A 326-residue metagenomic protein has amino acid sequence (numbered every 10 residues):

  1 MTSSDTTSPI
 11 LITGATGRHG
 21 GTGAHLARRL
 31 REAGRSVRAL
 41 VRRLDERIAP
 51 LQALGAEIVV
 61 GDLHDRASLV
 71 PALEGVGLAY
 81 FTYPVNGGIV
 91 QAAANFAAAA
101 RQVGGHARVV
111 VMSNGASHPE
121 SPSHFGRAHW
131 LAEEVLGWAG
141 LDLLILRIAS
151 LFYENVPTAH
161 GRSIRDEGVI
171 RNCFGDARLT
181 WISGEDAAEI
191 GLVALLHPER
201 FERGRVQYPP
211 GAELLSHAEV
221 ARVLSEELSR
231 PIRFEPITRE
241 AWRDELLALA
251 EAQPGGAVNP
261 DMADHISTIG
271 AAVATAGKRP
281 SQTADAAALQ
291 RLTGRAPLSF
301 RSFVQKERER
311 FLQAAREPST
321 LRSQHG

Functional and structural regions predicted by a protein language model:
T2-P50, H64-A67, V85-G87, A99-R108 (+3 more regions): Oxidoreductase cofactor-interface core, primarily capturing Rossmann-like NAD(P)-dependent enzymes
T13, T82, G294: Residues lining the SAM
A56-V76: Conserved Rossmann-fold cofactor-binding substructure of NAD(P)-dependent oxidoreductases
E57-V59, R233-I237: General small-molecule cofactor/ligand-binding pocket signal
P71-L73, Q91-G104: Rossmann-fold NAD(P) dinucleotide-binding segment
L73, G77-Y80, V110: N-terminal Rossmann-like NAD(P) cofactor-binding module of classical short-chain dehydrogenase/reductase
A93, H129, P157-G161, H217 (+3 more regions): A general structural signal for well-ordered alpha-helical segments in protein cores
E202, R243-G326: A hydrophobic C-terminal alpha-helical subdomain
